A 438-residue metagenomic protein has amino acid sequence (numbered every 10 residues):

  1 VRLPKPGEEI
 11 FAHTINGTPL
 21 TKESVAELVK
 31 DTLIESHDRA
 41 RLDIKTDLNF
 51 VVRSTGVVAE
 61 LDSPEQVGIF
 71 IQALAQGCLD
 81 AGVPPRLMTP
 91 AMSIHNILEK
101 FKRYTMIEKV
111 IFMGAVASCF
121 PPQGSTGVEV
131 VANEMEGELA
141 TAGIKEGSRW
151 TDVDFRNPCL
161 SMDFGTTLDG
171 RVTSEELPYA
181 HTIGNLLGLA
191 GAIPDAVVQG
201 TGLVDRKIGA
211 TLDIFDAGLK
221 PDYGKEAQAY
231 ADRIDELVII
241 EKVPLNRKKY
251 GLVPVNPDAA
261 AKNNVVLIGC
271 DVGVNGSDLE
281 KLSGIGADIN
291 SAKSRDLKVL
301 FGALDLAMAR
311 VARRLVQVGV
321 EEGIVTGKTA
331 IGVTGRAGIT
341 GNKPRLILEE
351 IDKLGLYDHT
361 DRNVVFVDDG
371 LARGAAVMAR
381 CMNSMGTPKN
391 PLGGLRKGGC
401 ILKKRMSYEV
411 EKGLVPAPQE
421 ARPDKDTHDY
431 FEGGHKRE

Functional and structural regions predicted by a protein language model:
R2-T18, I144, E175-F301: Glycine-rich phosphate-binding loop plus the immediately following alpha-helix
K5-S161, T166-G184, G286-R313, G319-I331 (+1 more regions): Nucleotide/phosphate-binding catalytic cleft detector across ATP-hydrolyzing and phosphate-transferring enzymes
L267-V274, V318, E322-T326: Hard-cation-handling environments
